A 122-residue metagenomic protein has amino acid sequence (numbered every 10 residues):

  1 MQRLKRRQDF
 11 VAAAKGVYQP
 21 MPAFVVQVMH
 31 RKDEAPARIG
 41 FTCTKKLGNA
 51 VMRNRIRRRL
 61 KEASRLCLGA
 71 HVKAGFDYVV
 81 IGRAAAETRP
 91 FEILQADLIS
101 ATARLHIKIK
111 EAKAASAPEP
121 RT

Functional and structural regions predicted by a protein language model:
M1-T122: Positively charged, solvent-exposed patches that mediate nucleic-acid binding
